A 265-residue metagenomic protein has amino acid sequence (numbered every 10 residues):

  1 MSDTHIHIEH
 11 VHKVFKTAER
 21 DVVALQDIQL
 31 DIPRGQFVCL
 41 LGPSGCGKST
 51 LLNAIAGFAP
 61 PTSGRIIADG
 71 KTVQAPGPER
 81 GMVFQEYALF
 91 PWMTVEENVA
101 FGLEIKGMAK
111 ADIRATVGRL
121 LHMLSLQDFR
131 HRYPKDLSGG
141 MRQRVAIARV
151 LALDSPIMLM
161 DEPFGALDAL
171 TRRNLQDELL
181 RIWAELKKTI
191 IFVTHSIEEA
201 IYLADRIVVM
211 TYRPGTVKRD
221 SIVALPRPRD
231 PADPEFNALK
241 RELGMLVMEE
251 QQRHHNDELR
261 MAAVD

Functional and structural regions predicted by a protein language model:
L41-P43: The feature captures the beta-strand-to-loop junction immediately N-terminal to the Walker
A56: Helix-to-loop junction immediately C-terminal to a conserved catalytic motif
G64-P76: Conserved ABC transporter NBD signature motif
M93-A100: Short coil-to-helix segment of the ABC ATPase nucleotide-binding domain corresponding to the Q-loop/switch region
A100, E104, A109-F129, R181: Conserved ABC ATPase "signature" region
Y133-L137, M141: Conserved ABC ATPase signature
A152-P156: A short, proline-enriched helix->beta-strand linker immediately N-terminal to the Walker B motif in ABC-type P-loop
